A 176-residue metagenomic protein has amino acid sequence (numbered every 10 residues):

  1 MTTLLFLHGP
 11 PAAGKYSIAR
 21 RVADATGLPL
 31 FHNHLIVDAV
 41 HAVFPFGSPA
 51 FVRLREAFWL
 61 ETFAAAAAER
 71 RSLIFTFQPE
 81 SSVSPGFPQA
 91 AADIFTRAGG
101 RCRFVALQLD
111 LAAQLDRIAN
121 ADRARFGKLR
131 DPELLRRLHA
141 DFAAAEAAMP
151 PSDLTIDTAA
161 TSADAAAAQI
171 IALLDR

Functional and structural regions predicted by a protein language model:
L7: Hydrophobic anchor at the beta1->P-loop junction of P-loop NTPases
P10: P-loop (Walker A) phosphate-binding loop of NTP-binding proteins
G14: Conserved glycine(s) of the Walker
S17: Conserved Walker
R20-A67: Conserved substrate/cofactor phosphate-moiety recognition/catalytic segment in nucleotide-dependent phosphotransferases
L54-A106: Glycine-rich phosphate-binding loop used to anchor ATP phosphates in small-molecule kinases, encompassing both
T96-A119, I156: Conserved phosphate-donor/acceptor-positioning beta-strand/loop module used by diverse small-molecule
N120-Q169: Small-molecule kinase domains that catalyze NTP-dependent phosphoryl transfer to phosphate-bearing small molecules
